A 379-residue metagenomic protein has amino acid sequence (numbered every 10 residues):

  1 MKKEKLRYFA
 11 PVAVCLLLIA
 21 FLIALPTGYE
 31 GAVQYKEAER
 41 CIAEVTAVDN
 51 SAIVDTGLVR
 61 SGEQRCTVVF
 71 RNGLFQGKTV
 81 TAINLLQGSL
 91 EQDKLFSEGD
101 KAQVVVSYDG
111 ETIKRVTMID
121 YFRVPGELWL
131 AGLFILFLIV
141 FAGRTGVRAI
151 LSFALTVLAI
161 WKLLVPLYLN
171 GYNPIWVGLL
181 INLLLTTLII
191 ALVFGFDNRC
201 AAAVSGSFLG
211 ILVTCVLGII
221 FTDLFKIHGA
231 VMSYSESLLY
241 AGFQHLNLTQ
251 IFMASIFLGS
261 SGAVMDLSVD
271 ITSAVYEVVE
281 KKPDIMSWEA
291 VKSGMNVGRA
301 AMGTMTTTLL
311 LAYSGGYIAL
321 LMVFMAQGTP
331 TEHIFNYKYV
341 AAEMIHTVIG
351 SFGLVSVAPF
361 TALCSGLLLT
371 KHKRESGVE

Functional and structural regions predicted by a protein language model:
M1-A38: Hydrophobic secretory-pathway targeting helix
E37-Q64: Structural detector for short beta-strands of small beta-barrel domains
G88-G126: Extended, hydrophilic extramembrane loops/domains of integral membrane proteins
G132-L136, R144-L239, L246-G259: Transmembrane alpha-helical segments that form the functional core of multipass membrane systems
F196-G206, F225-E236, D270-K282, T331 (+2 more regions): Juxtamembrane helix-loop transition segments at the membrane interface in multi-pass membrane proteins
G206-I211, A241-L258, T304, T308 (+2 more regions): Pore-lining and gate-forming transmembrane alpha-helices of multi-pass membrane transport proteins
S261-L321, G328: Helical hairpin unit composed of two closely spaced alpha helices linked by a short loop
N296, A300-G303, A312-E379: Hydrophobic alpha-helical transmembrane segments of membrane transport and translocation systems, primarily multi-pass
